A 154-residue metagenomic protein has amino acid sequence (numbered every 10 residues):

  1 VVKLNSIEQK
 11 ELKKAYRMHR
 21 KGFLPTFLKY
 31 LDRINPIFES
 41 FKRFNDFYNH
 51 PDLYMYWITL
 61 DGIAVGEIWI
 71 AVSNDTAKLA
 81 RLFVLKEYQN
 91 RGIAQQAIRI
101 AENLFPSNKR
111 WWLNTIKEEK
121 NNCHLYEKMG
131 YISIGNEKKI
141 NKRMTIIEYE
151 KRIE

Functional and structural regions predicted by a protein language model:
V2-R17: A short beta-loop-alpha structural element at the N-terminal edge of CoA-dependent acyl/N-acetyltransferase catalytic
R20-N45: Conserved GNAT-fold acetyl-CoA-binding loop/helix
W57, I63-A71, K78-F83: Conserved beta-strand in the GNAT
D75-K86, L113-T115: Conserved acetyl-CoA binding element of GNAT-fold acetyltransferases
Y88, G92-I100: Conserved acetyl-CoA pyrophosphate-binding loop and the N-cap/start of the following alpha-helix in GNAT-like
Q95-Q96, N103, E118-N136, N141-M144: Conserved active-site alpha-helix within GNAT-family acetyltransferase domains
L104-T115: Conserved GNAT acetyl-CoA-binding A-motif
R143-E154: Terminal substrate-recognition subdomain of acyl/acetyltransferases
